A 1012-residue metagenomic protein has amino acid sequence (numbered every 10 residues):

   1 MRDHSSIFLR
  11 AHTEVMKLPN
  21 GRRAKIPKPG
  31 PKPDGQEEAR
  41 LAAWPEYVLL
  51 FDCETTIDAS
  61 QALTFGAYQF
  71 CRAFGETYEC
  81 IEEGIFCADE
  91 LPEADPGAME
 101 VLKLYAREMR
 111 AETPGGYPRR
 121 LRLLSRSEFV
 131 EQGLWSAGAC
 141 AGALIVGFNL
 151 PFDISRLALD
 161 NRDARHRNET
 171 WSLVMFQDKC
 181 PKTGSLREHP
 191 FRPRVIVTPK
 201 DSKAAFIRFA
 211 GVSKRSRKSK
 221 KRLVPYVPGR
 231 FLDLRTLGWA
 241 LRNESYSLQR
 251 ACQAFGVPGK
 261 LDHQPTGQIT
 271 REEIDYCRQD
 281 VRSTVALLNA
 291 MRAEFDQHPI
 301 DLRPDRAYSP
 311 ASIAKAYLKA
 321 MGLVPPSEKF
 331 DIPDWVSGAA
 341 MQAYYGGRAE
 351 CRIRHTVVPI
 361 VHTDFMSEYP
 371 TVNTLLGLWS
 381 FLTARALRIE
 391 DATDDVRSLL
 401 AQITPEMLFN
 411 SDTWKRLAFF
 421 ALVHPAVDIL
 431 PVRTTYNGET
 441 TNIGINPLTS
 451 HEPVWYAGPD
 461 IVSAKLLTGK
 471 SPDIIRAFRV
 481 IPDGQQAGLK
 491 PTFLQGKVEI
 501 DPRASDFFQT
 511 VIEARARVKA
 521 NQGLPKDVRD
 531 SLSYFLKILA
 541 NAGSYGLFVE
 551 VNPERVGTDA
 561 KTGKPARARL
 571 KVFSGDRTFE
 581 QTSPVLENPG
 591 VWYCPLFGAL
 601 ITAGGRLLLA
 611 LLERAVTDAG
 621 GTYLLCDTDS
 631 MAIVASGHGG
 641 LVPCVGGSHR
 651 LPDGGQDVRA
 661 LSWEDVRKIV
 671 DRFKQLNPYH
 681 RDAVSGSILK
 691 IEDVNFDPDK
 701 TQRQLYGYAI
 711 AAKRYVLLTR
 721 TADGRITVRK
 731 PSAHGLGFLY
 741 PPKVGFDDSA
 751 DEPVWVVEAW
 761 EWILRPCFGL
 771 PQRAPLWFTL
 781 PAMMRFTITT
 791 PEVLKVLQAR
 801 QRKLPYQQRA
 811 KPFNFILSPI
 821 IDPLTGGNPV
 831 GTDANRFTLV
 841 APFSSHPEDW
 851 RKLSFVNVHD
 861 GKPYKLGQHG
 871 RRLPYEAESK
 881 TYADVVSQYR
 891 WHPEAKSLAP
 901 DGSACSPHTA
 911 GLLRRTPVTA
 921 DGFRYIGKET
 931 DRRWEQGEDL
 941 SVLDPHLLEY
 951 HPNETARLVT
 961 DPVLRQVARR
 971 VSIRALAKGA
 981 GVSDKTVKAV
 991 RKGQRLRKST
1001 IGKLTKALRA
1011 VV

Functional and structural regions predicted by a protein language model:
M1-C53: N-terminal accessory regions of nucleic-acid-interacting proteins
P45-T56, D233, V361-T363: Two-metal-ion RNase H-like nuclease active-site motif
A62, R72-Y117, L123, S127-Q132 (+1 more regions): Conserved acidic
G66-Q69: Short beta-strand scaffold segments in enzyme catalytic cores
N953-V971: A short, Lys/Arg-rich alpha-helix, primarily the initiator
R969-K988: Short alpha-helical DNA-recognition segment
K992: Residue-level detection of the helix-turn-helix DNA-binding "recognition helix"
K998-V1012: DNA major-groove recognition helix of helix-turn-helix/homeodomain DNA-binding modules
